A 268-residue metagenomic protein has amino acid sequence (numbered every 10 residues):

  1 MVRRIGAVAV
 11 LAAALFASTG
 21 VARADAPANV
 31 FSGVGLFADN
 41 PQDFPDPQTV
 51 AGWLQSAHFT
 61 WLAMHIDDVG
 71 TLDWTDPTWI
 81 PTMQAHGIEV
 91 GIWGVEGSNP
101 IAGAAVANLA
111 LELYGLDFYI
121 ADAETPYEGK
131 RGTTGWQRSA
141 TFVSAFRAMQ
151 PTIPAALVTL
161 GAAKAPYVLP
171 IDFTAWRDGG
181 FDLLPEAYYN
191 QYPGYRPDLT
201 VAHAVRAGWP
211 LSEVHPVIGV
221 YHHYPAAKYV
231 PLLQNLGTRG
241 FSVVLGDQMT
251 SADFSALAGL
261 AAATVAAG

Functional and structural regions predicted by a protein language model:
M1-V2: N-terminal secretory signal peptides that target proteins for export/translocation
I5-V8, A13-N29: C-terminal region of N-terminal signal peptides and the immediate post-cleavage residues of exported proteins
A24-G268: Glycan-processing catalytic domains of CAZymes
